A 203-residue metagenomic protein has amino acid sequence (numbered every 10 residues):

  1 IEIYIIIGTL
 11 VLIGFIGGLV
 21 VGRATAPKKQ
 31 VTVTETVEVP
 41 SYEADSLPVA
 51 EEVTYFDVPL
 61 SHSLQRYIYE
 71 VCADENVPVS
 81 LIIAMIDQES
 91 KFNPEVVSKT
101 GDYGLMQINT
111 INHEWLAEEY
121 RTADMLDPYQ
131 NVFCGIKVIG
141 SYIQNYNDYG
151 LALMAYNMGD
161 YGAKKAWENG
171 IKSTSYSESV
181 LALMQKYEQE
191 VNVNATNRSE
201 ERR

Functional and structural regions predicted by a protein language model:
I5-L19: Hydrophobic membrane-insertion alpha-helices, especially the h-region of bacterial N-terminal signal peptides
V21, S41-F92, E190-N194: Export/targeting segments at the very N-terminus of extracytoplasmic proteins
V77-N93, I108, V132-I136, L153-G159: Short, functionally critical alpha-helical segments immediately adjacent to catalytic or ligand/cofactor-binding
K91-V97, E114, D160-A166: Secretory-pathway/luminal and periplasmic proteins that interact with or process carbohydrate-rich
K99-E119, G135, V180: Substrate-binding/active-site groove segments that recognize and process beta-1,4-linked N-acetyl-hexosamine
R121-N131: A short, structured beta-strand-centered segment in the mid-to-C-terminal lobe of catalytic cores from group-transfer
N145, G150-S199: Catalytic and substrate-binding regions of cell-wall glycan-acting enzymes that process beta-1,4-linked
E201-R203: Conserved small/polar residues in nucleotide/adenosyl-binding loops
